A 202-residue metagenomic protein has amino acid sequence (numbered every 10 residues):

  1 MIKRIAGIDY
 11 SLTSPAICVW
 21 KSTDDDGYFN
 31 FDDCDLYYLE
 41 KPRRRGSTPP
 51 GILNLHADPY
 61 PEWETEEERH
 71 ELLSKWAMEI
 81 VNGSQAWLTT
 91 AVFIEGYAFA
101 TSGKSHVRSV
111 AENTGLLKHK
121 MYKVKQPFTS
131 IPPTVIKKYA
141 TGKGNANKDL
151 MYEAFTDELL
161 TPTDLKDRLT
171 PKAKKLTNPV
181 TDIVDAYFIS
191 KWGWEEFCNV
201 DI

Functional and structural regions predicted by a protein language model:
M1-I202: Phosphate- and other anionic-substrate recognition elements at nucleic-acid/protein interfaces
